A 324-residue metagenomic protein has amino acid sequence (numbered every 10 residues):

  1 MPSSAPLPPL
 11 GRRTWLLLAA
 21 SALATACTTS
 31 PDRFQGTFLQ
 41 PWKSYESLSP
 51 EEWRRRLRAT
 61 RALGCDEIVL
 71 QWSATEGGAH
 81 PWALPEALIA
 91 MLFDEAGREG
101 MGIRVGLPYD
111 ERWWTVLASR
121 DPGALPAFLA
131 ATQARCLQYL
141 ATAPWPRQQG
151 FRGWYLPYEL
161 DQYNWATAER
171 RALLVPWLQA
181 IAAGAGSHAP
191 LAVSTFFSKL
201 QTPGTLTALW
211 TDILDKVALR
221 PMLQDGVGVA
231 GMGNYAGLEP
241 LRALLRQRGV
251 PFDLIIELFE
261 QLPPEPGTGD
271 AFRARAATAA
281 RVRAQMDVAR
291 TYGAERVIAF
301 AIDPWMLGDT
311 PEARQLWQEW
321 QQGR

Functional and structural regions predicted by a protein language model:
P2-A22: N-terminal secretory signal peptides and thylakoid transit peptides that target proteins across membranes
T29-T60: Boundary/entry segment of secreted carbohydrate-active catalytic domains
R54-L57, V69-E111, R170-A185: Aromatic-lined substrate-binding rim segments of carbohydrate-active enzymes
V105, D110-L140: Active-site-adjacent "subsite" loops/lids of carbohydrate-active enzymes
G106-P108, Y155, I181-G204, P251-L258: Aromatic-lined carbohydrate-recognition surfaces of secreted/lumenal glycan-active proteins
Y139-A168: Active-site groove signature of glycoside hydrolases
R152, Y158, L206-G233: Aromatic- and acid-rich polysaccharide-binding/catalytic face of secreted or lumenal carbohydrate-active enzymes
A230, P251-R324: Substrate-binding cleft of secreted/luminal carbohydrate-active enzymes
